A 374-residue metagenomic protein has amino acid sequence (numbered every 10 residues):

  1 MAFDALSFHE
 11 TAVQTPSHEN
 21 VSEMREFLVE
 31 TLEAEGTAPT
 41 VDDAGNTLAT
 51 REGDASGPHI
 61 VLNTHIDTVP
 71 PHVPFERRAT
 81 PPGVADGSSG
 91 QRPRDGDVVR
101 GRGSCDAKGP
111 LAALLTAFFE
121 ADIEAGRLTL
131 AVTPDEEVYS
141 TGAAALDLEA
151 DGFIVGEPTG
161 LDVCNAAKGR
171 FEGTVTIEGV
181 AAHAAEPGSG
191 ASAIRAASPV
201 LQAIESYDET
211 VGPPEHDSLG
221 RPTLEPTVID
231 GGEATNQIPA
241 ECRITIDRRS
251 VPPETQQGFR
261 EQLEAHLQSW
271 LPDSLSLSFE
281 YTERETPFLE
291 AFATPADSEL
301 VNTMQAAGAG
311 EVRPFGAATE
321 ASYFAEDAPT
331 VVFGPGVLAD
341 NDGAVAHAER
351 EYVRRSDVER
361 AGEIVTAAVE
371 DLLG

Functional and structural regions predicted by a protein language model:
M1-R102, T319, L373: Acidic/His- and Gly-rich active-site-bordering loop/insert found across diverse amide/peptide-bond hydrolases
L32, A49, L62-H65, L114 (+4 more regions): Buried hydrophobic positions in well-ordered alpha/beta secondary-structure cores of metabolic enzymes
H72-V73, L161-N165, G231-N236: Short beta-strand/turn micro-motifs at beta-sheet edges
V84-D97, A117-A131, I204-P213, L372-G374: Phosphate-handling active-site elements
G101-A112, I123-E124, A191-R195, Y352-E359: Short, conserved micro-motifs enriched in small and acidic residues
A112-E172: Acidic/histidine-rich catalytic neighborhood of metal-dependent amide-processing enzymes
T174-G374: Metal-dependent amide/peptide-bond hydrolase catalytic core, centered on the "pita-bread" metallohydrolase fold
